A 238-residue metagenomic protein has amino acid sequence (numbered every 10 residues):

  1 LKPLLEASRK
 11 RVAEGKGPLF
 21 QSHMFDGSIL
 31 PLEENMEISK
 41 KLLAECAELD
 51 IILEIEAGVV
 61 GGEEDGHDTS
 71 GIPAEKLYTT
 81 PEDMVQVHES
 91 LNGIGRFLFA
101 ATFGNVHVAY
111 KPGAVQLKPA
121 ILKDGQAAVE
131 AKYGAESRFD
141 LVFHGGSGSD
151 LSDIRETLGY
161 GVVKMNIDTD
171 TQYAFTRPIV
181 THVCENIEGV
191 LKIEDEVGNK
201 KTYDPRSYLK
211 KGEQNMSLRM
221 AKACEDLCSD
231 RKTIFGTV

Functional and structural regions predicted by a protein language model:
L1-S137, L151, R155-E156, Y160: Alpha/beta enzyme core
D83-Q86, P178, N215: Exposed alpha-helical structural elements
S90, P178, H182, D226: Residues that form generic nucleotide/phosphate-binding pockets
K111, I121, A128-Y208: Catalytic-face loop-and-helix region of soluble metabolic enzyme cores
E185-V238: Extended, intrinsically disordered, low-complexity segments
